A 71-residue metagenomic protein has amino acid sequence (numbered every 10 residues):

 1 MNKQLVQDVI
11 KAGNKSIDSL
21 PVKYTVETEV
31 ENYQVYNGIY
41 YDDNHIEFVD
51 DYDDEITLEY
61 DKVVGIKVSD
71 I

Functional and structural regions predicted by a protein language model:
N2-E31, K67: N-terminal acidic leader/helix
I17-L58: Acidic, low-complexity, intrinsically disordered interaction modules
G38-I39, L58-I71: Structured surface patches comprising rigid loops and adjacent beta-strands/short helices at the edges of well-ordered
